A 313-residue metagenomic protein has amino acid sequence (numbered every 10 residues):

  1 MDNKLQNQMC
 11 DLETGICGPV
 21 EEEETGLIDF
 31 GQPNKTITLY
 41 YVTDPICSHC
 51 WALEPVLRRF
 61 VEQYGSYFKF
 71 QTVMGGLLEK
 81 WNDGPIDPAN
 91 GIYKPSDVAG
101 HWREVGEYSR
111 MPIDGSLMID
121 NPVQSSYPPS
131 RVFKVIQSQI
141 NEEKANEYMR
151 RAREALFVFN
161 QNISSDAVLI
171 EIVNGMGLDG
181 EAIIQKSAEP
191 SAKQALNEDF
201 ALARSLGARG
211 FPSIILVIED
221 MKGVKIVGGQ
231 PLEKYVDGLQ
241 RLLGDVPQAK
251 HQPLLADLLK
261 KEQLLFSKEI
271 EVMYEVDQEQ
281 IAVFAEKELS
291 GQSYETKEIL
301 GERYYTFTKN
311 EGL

Functional and structural regions predicted by a protein language model:
M1-I28: N-terminal leader/targeting and pre-domain segments
L5, L12, I16-C17, E54-F60 (+1 more regions): C-terminal cap of thioredoxin/glutaredoxin-like
I28-T36, G65: Extreme N-terminus of proteins, especially the signal/transit-peptide cleavage junction and the first residues
P33-S48, E54-L57, F70-M74: Short active-site neighborhood of thiol/selenol oxidoreductases, capturing the structured segment around
T43-I46, I119-V123, F159, V173 (+1 more regions): Short, charged/polar micro-motifs that form catalytic or ligand-binding hotspots
D44, G75-L77, E219, G229: An acidic- and aromatic-residue-enriched active-site/binding cleft used to recognize and process polar
W51, N82-P85, K225-G228: A short acidic (Asp/Glu
E54-F159, S267-I270: Structural alpha/beta surface segment adjacent to cysteine/selenocysteine redox centers across thiol/disulfide enzymes
